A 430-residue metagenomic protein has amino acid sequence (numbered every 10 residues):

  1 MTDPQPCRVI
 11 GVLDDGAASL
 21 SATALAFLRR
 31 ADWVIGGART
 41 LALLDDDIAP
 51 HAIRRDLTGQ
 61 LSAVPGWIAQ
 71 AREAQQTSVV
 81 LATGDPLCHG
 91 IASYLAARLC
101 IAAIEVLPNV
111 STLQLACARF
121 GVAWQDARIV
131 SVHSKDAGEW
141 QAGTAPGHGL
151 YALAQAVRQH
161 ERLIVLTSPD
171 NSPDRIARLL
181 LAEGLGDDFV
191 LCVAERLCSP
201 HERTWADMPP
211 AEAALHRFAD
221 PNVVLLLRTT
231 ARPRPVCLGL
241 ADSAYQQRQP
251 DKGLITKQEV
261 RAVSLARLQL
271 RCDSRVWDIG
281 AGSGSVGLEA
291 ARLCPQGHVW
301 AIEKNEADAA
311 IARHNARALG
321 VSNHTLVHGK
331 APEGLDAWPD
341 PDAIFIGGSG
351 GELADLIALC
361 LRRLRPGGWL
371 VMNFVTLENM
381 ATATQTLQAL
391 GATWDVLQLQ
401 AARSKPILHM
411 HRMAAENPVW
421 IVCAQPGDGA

Functional and structural regions predicted by a protein language model:
M1-L115, A290, Q296-V299, E303 (+2 more regions): Class I S-adenosyl-L-methionine
T2-I10, A17, W33, A102-A103 (+1 more regions): Beta-strand/loop-alpha-helix module characteristic of Rossmann-like adenine-cofactor folds
D15-G16, T83-H160, P332, L390-A414 (+1 more regions): Class I SAM-dependent methyltransferase SAM-binding "motif I" and its flanking Rossmann-like core
C198-P221, N379-A381, T386-A430: Active-site capping/gating segments
D273-G282: Conserved class I S-adenosyl-L-methionine
S274, G297, G368: Glycine-centered, small-residue-biased loops immediately flanking beta-strands in adenine/cofactor-binding cores
G284-L288: Glycine-rich SAM-binding Motif I of class I
K304-A309, T325-R403: S-adenosylmethionine
